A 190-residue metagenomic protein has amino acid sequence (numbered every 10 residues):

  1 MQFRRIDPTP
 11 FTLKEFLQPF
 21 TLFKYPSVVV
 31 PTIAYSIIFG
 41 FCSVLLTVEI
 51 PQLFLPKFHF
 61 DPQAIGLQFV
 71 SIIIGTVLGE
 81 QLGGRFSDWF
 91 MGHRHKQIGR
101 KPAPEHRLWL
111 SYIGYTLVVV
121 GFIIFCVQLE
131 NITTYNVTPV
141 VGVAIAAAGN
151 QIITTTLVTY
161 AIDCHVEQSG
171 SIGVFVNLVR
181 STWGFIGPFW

Functional and structural regions predicted by a protein language model:
M1-P26, R85-Q97, A103: Central mid-sequence intracellular linker of multi-pass
Q2-R5, P10-F11, E15-Q18, S36 (+4 more regions): Generic, low-specificity signal for short hydrophobic/alpha-helical stretches with a mild N-terminal bias, encompassing
K14, S27-T32, S111, P139: Hydrophobic alpha-helix/TM-entry signal in multi-pass membrane transporters
Y25, Y35-S36, F175: Short acidic/histidine-centered micro-motifs embedded in hydrophobic/aromatic stretches that mark compact functional
P26-S27, F58: Structural motif
V30-G40: A single, central transmembrane helix in multi-pass transporters
F39-W190: C-terminal transmembrane bundle
